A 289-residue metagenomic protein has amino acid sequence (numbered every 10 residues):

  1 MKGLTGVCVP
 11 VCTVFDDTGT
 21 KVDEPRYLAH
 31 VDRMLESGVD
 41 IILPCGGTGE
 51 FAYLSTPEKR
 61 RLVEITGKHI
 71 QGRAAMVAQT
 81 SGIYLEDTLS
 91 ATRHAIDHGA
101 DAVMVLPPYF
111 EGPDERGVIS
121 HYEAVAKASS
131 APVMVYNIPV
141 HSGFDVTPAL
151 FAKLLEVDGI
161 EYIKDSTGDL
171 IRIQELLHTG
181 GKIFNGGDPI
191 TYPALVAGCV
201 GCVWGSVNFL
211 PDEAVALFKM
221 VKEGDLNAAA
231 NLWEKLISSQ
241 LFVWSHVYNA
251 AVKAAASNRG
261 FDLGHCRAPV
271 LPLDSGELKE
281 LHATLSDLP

Functional and structural regions predicted by a protein language model:
K2-V9, T13-G143, F151-K153: Active-site beta->alpha loop and helix N-cap motifs at the rims of alpha/beta catalytic domains
G3-V14, R33, S37-G38, V196-C199 (+2 more regions): C-terminal alpha-helical cap/extension of soluble enzyme domains
L54-P57, S90, E115-V118, V146-P148 (+4 more regions): Short secondary-structure transition/capping segments
K68-A74, H98-G99, S129-A131, E156-G159 (+4 more regions): Short helix-capping segments at alpha-helix termini
Y84, G187-D188, D274: Helix N-cap/beta->alpha junction signal
K127-A128, P139-W244: Catalytic alpha/beta core domains of metabolic enzymes, predominantly
